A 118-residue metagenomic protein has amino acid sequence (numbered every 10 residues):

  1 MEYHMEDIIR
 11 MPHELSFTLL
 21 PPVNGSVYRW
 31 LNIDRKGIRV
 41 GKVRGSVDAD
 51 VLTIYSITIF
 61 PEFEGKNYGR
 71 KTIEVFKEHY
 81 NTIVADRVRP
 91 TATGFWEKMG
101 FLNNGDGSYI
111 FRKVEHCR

Functional and structural regions predicted by a protein language model:
L19-G41: Conserved beta-hairpin
D50-P61: Conserved acetyl-CoA binding element of GNAT-fold acetyltransferases
I59, G65-E78: Conserved acetyl-CoA-binding loop-helix of GNAT-fold acetyltransferases
E78-T91: Conserved GNAT acetyl-CoA-binding A-motif
R89-T91, S108-R118: C-terminal "cap" of GNAT-fold acetyltransferases
W96, F101: Conserved active-site tyrosine of GNAT-family acetyltransferases
